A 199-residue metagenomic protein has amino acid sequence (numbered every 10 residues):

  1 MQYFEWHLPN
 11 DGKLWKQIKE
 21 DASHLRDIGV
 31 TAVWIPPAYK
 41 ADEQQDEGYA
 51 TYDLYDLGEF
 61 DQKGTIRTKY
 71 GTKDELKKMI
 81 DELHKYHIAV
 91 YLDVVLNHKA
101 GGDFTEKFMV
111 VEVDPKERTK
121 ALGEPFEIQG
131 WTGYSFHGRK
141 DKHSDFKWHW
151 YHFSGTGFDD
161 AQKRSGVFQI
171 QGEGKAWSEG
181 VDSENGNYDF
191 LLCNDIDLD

Functional and structural regions predicted by a protein language model:
M1-E20, D27-T31, P37-E75, M79-D199: Substrate-binding/active-site clefts of carbohydrate-active enzymes
